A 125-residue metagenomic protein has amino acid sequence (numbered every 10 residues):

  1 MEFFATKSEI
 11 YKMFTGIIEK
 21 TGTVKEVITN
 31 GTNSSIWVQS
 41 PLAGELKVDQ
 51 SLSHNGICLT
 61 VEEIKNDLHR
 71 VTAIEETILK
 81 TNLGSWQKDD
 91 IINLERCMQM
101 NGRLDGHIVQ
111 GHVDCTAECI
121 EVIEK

Functional and structural regions predicted by a protein language model:
M1-K12: N-terminal amphipathic/basic-hydrophobic helices that include classical n-h-c signal peptides and signal-anchor
Y11-K125: Conserved loop->alpha-helix
